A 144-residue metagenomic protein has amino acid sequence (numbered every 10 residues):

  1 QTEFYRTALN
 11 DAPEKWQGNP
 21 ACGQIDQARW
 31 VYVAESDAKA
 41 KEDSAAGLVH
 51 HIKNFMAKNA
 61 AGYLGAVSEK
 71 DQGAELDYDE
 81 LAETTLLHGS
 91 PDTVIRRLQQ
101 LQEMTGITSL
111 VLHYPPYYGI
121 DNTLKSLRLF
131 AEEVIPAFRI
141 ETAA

Functional and structural regions predicted by a protein language model:
Q1-A144: Active-site-adjacent structural elements that line small-molecule/cofactor binding pockets in enzymes
